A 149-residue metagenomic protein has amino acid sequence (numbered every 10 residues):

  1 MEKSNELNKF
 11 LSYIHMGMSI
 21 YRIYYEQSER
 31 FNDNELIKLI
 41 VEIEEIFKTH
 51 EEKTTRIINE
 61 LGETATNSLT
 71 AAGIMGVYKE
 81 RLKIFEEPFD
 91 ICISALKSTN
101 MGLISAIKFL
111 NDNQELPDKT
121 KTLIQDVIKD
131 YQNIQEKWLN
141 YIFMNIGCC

Functional and structural regions predicted by a protein language model:
M1-F31, F89-Q114: Alpha-helical bundle segments that constitute or directly flank the non-heme di-iron/ferroxidase center
N8, N34-E45, I93-L96, K121-K129: Short, charged, amphipathic alpha-helical segments
F10, G17, I43, H50-K53 (+3 more regions): Charged, solvent-exposed faces of alpha-helical coiled-coils
I23, E42-E45, R81: Long, non-catalytic architectural segments outside compact domain cores
E35-T70, W138-M144: Conserved alpha-helical segments that form or flank metal/cofactor-binding pockets of metalloenzymes
R56-F89, K97, M101: Carboxylate-rich helix-loop segments that flank metal/cofactor sites and access channels in metalloenzymes
S98-C149: Preference for long, well-ordered alpha-helical segments
